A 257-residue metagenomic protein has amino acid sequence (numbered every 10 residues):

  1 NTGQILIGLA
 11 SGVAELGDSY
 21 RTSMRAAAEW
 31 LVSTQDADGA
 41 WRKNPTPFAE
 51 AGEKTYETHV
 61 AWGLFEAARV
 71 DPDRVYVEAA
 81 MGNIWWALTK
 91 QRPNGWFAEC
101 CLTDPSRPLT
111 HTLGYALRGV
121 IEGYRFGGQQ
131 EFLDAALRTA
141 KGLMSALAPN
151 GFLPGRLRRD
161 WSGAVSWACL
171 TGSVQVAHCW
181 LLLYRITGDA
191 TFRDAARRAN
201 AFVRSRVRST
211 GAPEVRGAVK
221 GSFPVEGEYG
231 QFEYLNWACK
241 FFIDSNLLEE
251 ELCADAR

Functional and structural regions predicted by a protein language model:
N1-R257: Glycan-recognition and catalytic cores of secretory/periplasmic carbohydrate-active enzymes
